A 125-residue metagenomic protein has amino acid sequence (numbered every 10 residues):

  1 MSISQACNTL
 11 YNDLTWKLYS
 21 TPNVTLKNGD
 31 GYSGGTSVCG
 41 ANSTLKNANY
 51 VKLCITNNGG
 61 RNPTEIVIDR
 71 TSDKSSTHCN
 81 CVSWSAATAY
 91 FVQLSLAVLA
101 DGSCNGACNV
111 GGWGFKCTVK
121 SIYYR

Functional and structural regions predicted by a protein language model:
M1, G60-S72: Short, surface-exposed terminal/edge motifs of secreted or surface/virion proteins that either
M1-G31: Glycine-rich, low-complexity segments
T21-N47, N58-E65: Surface-exposed ligand/attachment interfaces on beta-rich extracellular proteins
N49, V98-C108: Noncatalytic modules at the cell exterior or secretory-pathway interfaces, chiefly beta-strand-rich lectin/adhesion
K52-N62, R125: Short, flexible beta-strand-to-coil junctions
T71-A89: Terminal beta-strand-rich extracellular "head" domains that mediate receptor/glycan or other ligand binding
V110-R125: Short, structured beta-strand segments at or near domain termini in extracellular proteins/domains
